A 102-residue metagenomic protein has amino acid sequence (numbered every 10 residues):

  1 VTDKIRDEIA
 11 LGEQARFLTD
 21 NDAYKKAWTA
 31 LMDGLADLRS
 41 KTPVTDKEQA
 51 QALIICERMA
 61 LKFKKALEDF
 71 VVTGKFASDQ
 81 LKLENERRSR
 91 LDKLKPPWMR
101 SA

Functional and structural regions predicted by a protein language model:
D3-A102: Intrinsic-disorder/low-complexity detector
